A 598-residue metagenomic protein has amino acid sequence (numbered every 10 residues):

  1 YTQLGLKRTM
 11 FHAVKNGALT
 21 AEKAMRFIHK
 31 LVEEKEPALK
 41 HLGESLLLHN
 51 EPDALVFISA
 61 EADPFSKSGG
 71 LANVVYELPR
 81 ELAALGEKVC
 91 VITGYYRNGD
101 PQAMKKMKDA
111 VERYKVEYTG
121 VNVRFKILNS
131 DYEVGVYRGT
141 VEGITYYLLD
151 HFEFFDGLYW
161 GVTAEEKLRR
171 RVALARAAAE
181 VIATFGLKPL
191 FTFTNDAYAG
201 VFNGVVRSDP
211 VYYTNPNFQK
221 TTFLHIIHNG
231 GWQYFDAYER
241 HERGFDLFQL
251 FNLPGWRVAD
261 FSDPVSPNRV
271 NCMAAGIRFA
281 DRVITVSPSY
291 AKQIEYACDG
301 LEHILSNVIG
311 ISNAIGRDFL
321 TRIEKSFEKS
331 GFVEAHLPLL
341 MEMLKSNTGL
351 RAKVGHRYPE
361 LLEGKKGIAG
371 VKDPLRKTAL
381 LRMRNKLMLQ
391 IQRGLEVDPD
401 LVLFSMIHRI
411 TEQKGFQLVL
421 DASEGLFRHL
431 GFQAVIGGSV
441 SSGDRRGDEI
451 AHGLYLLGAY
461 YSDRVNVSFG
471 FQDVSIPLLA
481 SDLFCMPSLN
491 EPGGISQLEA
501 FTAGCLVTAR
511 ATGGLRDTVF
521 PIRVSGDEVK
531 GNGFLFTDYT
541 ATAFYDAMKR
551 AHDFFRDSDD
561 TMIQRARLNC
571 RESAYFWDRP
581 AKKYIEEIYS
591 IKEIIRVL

Functional and structural regions predicted by a protein language model:
Y1-L598: Catalytic cores of carbohydrate-active enzymes across secretory and cytosolic contexts
